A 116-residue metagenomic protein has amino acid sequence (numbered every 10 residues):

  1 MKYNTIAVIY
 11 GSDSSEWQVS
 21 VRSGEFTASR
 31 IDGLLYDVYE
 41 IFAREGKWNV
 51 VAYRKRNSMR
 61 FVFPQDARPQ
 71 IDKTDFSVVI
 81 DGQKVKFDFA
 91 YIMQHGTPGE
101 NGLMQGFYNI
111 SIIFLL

Functional and structural regions predicted by a protein language model:
M1-L116: ATP-binding N-terminal substructure of ATP-dependent carboxylate-amine bond-forming enzymes
